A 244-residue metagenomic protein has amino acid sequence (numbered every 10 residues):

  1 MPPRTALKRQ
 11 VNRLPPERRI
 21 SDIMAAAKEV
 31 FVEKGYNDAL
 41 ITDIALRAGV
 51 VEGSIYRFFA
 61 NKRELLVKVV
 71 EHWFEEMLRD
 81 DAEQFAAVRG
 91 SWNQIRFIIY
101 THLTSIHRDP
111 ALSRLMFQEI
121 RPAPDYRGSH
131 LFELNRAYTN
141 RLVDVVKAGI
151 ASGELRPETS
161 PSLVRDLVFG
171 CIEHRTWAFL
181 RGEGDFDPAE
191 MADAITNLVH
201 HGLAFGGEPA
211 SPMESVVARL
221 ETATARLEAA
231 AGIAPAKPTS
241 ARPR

Functional and structural regions predicted by a protein language model:
M1-L7, N140, D144-S152, D185-R244: C-terminal peripheral helix-coil segments that are non-catalytic and often amphipathic
D22, V30-E64, K68: Helix-turn-helix
I23-F31, H102, V199: Short hydrophobic clusters on alpha-helical segments that form packing/core surfaces in small helical domains
N37, L155-R156, G184: Conserved hydrophobic residue
K68, A82-L112, V168, A192: Hydrophobic alpha-helical connector segments
E71-L78: Short, basic, alpha-helical segments at the C-terminal edge of helix-turn-helix-like DNA-binding modules
Q94, H107-Y126, V143, W177 (+2 more regions): Amphipathic alpha-helical segments used for helix-helix packing
Y126-S152, P161-W177, E190-D193, N197: Amphipathic alpha-helical packing segments from all-alpha helical-bundle domains
